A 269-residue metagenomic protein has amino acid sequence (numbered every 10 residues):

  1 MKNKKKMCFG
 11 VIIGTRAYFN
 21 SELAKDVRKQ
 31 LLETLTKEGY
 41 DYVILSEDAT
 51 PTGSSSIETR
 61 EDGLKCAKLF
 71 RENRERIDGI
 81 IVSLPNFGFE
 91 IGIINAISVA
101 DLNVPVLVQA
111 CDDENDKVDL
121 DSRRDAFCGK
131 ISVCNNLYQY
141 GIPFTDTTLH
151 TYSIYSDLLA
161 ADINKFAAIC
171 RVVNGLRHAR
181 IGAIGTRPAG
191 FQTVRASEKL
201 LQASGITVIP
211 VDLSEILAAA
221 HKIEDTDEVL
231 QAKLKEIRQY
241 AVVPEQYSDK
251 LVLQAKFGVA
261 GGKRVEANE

Functional and structural regions predicted by a protein language model:
M1-N174, H178-N268: Metallocofactor- and cofactor-centric catalytic cores in central/energy metabolism, strongly enriched
